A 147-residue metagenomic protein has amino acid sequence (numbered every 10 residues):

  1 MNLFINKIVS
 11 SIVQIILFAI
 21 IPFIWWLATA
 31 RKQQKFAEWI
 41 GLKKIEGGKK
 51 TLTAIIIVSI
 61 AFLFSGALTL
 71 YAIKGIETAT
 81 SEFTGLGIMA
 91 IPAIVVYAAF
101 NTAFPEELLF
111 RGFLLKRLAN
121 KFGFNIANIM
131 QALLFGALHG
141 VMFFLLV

Functional and structural regions predicted by a protein language model:
M1-I5, V9, F36-T102: Juxtamembrane helix-loop-helix connectors linking adjacent transmembrane helices in multi-pass membrane enzymes
V9-P22, A61: N-terminal signal-anchor transmembrane alpha helix
I15-F18, V58-S59, A132-G136: Residue-level recognition of pore/gate-forming positions within transmembrane alpha-helices of multi-pass
I16-A19, L63, A67, L108-L109 (+1 more regions): Short helix-kink/termination motifs in transmembrane helices of multi-pass secondary transporters
I20-Q34: Membrane-water interface of transmembrane alpha-helices
T29-A30, A72-K74, H139, L146: Short helix-capping/hinge motifs at transmembrane helix termini and TM-loop junctions
A30-Q33, S65, E106-E107, R111: Alpha-helical transmembrane segments of polytopic integral membrane proteins, especially the permease/helical cores
M89-V147: Transmembrane helix-loop-helix hairpins at the membrane interface of multi-pass integral membrane proteins
